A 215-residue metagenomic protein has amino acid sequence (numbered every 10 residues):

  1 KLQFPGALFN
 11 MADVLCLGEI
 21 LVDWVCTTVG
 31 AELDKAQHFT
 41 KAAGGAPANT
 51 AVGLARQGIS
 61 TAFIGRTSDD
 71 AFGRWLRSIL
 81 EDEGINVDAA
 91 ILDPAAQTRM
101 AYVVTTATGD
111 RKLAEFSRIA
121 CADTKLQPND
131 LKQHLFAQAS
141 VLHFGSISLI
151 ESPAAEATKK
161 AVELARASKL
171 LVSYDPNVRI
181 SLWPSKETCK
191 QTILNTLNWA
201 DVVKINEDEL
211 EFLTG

Functional and structural regions predicted by a protein language model:
F4-N86, L126: Glycine-rich phosphate/adenosyl-contacting loop at the front of the ribokinase-like
A12, F136-A139, A200: Local beta-strand N-terminus motif with an aromatic residue
V29-L33, R77-I79, D130-L131, E156-K159 (+1 more regions): Short, glycine/charged-enriched secondary-structure capping and boundary segments
Q57, E83, H134, S168 (+1 more regions): Residues at alpha-helix termini
S60-S146: Conserved N-terminal subdomain of the carbohydrate kinase-like
V141, S146-G215: Conserved beta-alpha-beta core of the PfkB/ribokinase-like small-molecule kinase fold
